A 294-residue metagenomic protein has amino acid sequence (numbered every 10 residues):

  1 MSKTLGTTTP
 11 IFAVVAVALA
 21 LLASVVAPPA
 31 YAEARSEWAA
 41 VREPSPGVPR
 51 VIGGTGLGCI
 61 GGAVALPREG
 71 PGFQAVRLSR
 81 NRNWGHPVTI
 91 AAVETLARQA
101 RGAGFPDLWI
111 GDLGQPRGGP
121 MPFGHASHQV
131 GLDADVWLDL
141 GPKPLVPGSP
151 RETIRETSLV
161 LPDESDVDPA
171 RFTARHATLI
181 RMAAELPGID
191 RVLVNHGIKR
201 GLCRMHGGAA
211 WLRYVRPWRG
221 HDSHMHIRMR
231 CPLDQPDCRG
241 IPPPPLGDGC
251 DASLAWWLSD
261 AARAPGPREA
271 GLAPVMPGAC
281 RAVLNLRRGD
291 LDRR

Functional and structural regions predicted by a protein language model:
M1-T8: N-terminal secretory signal peptides that target proteins for export/translocation
A13-S24: Bacterial N-terminal signal peptides
Y31-V48: Solvent-exposed N-terminal domain segments of exported/luminal and surface proteins
A34, V146-R294: Catalytic cores and adjacent binding grooves of peptidoglycan-active enzymes
W38-E43, A92-F123, L193-Y214: Extended, low-complexity, intrinsically disordered C-terminal regulatory tails of eukaryotic serine/threonine kinases
S45-G111, F172-M182: Active-site acidic/histidine clusters and adjacent loop/turn architecture that either coordinate catalytic ions
A103-F105, Q129-D133, D222-H224: Extracytoplasmic
